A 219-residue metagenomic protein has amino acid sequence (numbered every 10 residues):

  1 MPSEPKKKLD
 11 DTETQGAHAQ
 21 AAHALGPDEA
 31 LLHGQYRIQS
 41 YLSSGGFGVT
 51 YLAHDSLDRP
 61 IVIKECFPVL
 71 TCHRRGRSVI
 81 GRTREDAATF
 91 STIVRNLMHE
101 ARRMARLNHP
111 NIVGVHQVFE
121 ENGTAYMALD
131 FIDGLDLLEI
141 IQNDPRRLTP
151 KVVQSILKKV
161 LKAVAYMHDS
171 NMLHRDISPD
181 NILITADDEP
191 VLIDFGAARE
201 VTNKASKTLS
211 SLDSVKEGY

Functional and structural regions predicted by a protein language model:
Q39-G45, T50: Protein kinase glycine-rich loop
H54-I61, F67-T71: Conserved N-lobe loop of protein kinases adjacent to the ATP-binding glycine-rich P-loop
R77-R106: AlphaC helix of the eukaryotic protein kinase fold
V118: Activation-segment/catalytic-loop signature of the eukaryotic protein kinase fold
N122-D136, I140: Conserved short submotifs of the Hanks-type protein kinase catalytic core that shape the nucleotide-binding pocket
I156-L157: Activation segment signature within eukaryotic-like protein kinase domains
K162-M172: Protein kinase catalytic-loop region centered on the HRD/HxD motif
